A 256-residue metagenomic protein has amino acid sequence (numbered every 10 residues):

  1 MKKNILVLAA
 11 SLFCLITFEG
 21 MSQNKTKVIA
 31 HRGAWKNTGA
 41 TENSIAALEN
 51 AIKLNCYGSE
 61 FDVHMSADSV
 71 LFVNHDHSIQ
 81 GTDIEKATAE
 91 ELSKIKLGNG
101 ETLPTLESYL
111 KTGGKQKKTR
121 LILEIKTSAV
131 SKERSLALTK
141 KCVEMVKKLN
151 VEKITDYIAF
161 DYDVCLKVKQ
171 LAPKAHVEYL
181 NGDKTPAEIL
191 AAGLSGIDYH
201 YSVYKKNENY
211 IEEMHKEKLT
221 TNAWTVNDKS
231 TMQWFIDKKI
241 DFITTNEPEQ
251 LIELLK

Functional and structural regions predicted by a protein language model:
M1-K25: Bacterial Sec-dependent N-terminal signal peptides
G20-K256: Phosphate-group recognition and catalysis centered on beta-loop-alpha active-site segments
